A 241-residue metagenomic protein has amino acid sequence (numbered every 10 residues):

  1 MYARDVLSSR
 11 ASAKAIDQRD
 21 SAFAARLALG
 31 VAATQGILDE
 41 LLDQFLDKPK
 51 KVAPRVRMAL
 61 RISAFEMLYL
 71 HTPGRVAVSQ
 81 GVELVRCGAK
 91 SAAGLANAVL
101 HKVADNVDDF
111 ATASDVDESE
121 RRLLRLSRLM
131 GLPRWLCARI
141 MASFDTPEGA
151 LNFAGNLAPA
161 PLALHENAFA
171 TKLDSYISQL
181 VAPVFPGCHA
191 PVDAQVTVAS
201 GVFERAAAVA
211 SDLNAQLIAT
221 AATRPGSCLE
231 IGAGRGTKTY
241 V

Functional and structural regions predicted by a protein language model:
M1-S114, L126: Non-catalytic accessory regions of SAM-dependent methyltransferases
N106-V241: Glycine-rich nucleotide cofactor-binding entry segment
